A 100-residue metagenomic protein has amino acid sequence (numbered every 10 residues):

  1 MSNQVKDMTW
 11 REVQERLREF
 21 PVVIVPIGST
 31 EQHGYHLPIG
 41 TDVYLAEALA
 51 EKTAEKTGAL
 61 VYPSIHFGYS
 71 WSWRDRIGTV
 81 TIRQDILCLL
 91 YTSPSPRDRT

Functional and structural regions predicted by a protein language model:
M1-L89: Extended, histidine- and acidic-residue-enriched regions that form the cofactor-binding/catalytic faces
Y91-T100: Single conserved hydrophobic/aromatic residue that forms the stacking wall/gate of nucleotide- or nucleobase-binding
